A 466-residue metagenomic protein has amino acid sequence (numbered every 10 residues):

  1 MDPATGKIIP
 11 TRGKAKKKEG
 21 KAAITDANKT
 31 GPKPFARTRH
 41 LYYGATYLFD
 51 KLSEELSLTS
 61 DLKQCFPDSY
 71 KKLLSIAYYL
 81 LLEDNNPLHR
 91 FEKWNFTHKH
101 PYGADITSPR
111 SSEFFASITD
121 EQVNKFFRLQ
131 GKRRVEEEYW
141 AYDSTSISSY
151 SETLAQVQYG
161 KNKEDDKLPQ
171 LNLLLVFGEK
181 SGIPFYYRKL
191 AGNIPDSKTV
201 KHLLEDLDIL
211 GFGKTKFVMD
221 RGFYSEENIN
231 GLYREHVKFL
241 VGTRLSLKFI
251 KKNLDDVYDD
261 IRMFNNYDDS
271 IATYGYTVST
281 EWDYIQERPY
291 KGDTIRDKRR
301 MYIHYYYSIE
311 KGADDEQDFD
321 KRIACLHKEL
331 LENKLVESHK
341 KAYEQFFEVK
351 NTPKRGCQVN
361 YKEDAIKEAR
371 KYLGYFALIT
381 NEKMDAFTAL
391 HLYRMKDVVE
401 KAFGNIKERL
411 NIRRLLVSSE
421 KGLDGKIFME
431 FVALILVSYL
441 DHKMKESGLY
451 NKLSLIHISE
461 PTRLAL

Functional and structural regions predicted by a protein language model:
M1-Q156, L173-N193, K201, K362-A365 (+2 more regions): Dynamic "connector" segments at or just before major functional cores
F91, A141-D143, G182, D220 (+4 more regions): Conserved structural-core and active-site-/substrate-pathway-adjacent residues in large, well-folded domains of enzymes
E138, K167-Q170, L174, K367-R370 (+2 more regions): Secondary-structure capping and boundary motifs in well-ordered enzyme cores
K167-K180, N193-D208, V399, F403: Structured alpha-helical segments in the cores of large, soluble enzyme domains
P169, Y187-K189, E235-L392, R463: An anionic, glycine-rich sequence signature occurring as long contiguous blocks
K189, I194-E205, I209-F212, K216 (+4 more regions): Catalytic or ion-translocation cores adjacent to nucleophile or general acid/base/metal-coordination motifs in diverse
A389-L416: Short amphipathic alpha-helical "interface-anchor" segments enriched in bulky aromatics
I456-L466: Single conserved hydrophobic/aromatic residue that forms the stacking wall/gate of nucleotide- or nucleobase-binding
